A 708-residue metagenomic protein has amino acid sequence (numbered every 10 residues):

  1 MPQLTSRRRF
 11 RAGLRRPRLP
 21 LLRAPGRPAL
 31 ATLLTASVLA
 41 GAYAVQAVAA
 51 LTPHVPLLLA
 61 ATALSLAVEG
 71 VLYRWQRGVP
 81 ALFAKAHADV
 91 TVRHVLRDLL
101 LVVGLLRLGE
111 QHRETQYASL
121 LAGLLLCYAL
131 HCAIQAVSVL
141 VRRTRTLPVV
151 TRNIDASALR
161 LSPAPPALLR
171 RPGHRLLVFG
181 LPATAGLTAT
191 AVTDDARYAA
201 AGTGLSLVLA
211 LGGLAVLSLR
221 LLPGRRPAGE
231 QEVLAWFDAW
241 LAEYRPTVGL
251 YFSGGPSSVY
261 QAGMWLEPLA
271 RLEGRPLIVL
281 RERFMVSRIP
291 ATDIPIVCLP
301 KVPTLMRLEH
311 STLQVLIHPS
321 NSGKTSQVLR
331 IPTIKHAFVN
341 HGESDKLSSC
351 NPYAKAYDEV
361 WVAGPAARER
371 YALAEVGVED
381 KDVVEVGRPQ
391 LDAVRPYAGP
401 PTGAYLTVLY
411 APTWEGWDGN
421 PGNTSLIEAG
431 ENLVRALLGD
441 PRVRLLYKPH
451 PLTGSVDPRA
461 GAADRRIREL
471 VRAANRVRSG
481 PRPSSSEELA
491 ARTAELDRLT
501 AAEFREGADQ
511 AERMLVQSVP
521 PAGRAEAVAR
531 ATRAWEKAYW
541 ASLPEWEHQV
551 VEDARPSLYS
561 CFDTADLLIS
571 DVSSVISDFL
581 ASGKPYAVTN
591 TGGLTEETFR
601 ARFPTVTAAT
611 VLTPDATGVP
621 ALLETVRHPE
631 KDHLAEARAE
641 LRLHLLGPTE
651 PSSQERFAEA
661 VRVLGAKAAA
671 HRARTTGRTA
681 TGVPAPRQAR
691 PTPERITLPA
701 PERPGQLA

Functional and structural regions predicted by a protein language model:
G13-D89, V103, R107, H112-M306 (+1 more regions): N-terminal pre-catalytic "stem/leader" segment of glycosyltransferase-like enzymes
D98, R171-L177, I569, P585-E596: Short hydrophobic beta-strand element within catalytic cores of glycosyltransferases and related nucleotide-activated
L126, L250-V394: Active-site and donor-binding regions of nucleotide-sugar-utilizing enzymes
S206-E232, A356-E428, K448-D457: A nucleotide-sugar donor-handling region in carbohydrate enzymes
P256-G274, D392-W535, L645-E655, R672-P693 (+1 more regions): Conserved catalytic-core segment of nucleotide-activated headgroup transferases in glycan assembly
R307-S311, A554-T564: Short acidic alpha-helix that forms the nucleotide-activated donor recognition element in Leloir-type transferases
L313, D563-S573: Acidic donor-binding loop of glycosyltransferase active sites
L515-V519, A527, S574-L645: Catalytic binding pocket for nucleotide-activated donors in carbohydrate/polymer assembly enzymes
